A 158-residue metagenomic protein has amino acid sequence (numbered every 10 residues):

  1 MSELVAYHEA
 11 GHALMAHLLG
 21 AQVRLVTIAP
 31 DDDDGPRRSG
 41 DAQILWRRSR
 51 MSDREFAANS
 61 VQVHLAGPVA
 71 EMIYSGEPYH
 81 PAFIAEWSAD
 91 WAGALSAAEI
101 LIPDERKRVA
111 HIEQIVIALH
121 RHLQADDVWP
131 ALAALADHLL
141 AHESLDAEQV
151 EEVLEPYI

Functional and structural regions predicted by a protein language model:
S2-I158: Soluble catalytic regions of large protease machineries
